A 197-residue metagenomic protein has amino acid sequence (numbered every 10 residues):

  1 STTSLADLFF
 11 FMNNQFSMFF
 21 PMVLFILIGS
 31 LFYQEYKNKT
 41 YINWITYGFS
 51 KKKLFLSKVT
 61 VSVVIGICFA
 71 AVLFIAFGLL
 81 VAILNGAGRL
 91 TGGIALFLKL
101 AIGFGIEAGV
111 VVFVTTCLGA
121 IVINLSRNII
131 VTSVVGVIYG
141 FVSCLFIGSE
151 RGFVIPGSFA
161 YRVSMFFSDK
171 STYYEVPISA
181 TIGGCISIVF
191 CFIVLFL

Functional and structural regions predicted by a protein language model:
S1-F11, S133-L197: Terminal transmembrane helical anchor/hairpin motif
S1-I26, L56-L125, F166-G183: Secretory targeting signals
F16, F32, I45-T46, R151 (+1 more regions): Short N-terminal micro-motifs specific to bacterial/archaeal maturation and metal-cluster initiation sites
F20-Y36, Y41, F113-V131, S187-L197: Transmembrane alpha-helical segments in integral membrane proteins
L31-V64: Helix-loop-helix units of permease transmembrane domains in multi-pass membrane transporters, especially ABC
Y33-Y36, T40, L80-G92, S126 (+2 more regions): Membrane-interfacial segments
T46, C117, V134: Short glycine/serine/threonine-biased micro-segments
